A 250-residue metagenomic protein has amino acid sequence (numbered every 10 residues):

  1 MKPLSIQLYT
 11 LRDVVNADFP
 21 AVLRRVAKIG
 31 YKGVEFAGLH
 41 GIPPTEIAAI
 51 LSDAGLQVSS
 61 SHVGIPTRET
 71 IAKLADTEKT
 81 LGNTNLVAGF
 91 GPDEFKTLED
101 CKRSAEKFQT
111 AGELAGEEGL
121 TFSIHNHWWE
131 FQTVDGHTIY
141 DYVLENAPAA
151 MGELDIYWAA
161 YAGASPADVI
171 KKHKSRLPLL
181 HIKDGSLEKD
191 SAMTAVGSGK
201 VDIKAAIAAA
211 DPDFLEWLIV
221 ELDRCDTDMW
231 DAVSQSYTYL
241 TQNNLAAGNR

Functional and structural regions predicted by a protein language model:
M1-K28, H40, S52, K79-G82 (+3 more regions): Histidine-acidic metal/acid-base catalytic patches
S5-A17, S60-P66, F95-D100: Active-site mouth loops of central-metabolism enzymes
T10, A37-G38, H62, N126: Residue-level recognition of beta-strand->loop/alpha-helix junctions
R24, G33, G64-G152, A159-Y161 (+1 more regions): Active-site acidic/histidine proton-transfer and metal-coordination neighborhood in alpha/beta enzyme cores
K32-H40: A short beta-strand-loop structural module common to alpha/beta enzyme folds
L39-I50, F95-D100: Active-site-adjacent beta->alpha loops and helix N-cap segments on the catalytic face of soluble alpha/beta enzymes
P43-H62, E118-L120: Short acidic, glycine/proline-enriched helix-loop-strand junctions
P43-T45, I71, I203-K204: Short, well-ordered alpha-helical microsegments
